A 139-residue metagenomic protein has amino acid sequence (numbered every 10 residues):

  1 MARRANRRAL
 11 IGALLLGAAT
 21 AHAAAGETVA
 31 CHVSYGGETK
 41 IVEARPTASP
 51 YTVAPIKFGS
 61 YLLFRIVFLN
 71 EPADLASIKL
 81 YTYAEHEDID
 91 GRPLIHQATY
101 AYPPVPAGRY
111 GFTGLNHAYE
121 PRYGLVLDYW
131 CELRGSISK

Functional and structural regions predicted by a protein language model:
M1-I11: Bacterial N-terminal signal peptides that target proteins for export
A13-A23: Hydrophobic h-region of N-terminal signal peptides that target proteins for export in Gram-negative bacteria
G26-K139: Cysteine-centric segments in proteins
